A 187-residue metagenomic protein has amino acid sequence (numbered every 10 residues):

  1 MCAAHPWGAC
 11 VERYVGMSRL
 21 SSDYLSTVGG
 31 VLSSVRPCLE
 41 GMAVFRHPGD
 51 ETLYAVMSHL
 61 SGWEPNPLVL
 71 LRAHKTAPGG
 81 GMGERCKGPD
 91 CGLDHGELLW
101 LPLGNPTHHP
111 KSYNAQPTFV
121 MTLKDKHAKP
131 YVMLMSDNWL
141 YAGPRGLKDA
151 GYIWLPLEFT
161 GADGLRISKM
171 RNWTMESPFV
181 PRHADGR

Functional and structural regions predicted by a protein language model:
M1-R187: Carbohydrate-active catalytic/glycan-binding domains of CAZyme proteins, especially the secreted or lumenal ectodomains
